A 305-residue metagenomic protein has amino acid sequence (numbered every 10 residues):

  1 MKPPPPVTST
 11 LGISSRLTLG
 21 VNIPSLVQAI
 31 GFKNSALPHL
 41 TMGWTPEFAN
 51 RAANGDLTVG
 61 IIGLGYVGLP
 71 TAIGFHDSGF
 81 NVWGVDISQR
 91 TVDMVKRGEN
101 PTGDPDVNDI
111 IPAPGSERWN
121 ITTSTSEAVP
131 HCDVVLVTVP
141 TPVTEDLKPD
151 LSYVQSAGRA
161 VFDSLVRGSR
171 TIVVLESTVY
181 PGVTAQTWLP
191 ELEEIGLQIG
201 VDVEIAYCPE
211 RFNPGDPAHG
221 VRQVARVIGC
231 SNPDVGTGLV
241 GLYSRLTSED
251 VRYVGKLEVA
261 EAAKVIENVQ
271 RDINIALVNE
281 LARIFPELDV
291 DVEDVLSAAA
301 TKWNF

Functional and structural regions predicted by a protein language model:
M1-K2, R90: Glycine-centered loop/turn positions within well-structured domains that cap or flank conserved ligand/cofactor-binding
K2, P6-S9, S14-R16, S25: Low-acidity, Ser/Thr- and Arg-rich intrinsically disordered low-complexity segments
N22-F305: Structural/interface elements that position substrates and couple domains in central-metabolism enzymes
